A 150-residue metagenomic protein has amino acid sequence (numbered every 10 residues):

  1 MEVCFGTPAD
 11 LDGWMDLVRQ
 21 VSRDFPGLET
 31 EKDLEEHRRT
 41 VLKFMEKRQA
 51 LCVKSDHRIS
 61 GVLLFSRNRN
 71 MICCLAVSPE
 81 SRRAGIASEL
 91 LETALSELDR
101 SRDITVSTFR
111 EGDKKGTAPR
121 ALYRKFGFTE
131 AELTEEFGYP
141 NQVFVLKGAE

Functional and structural regions predicted by a protein language model:
M1-A9, G148-E150: Conserved N-terminal entry element of GNAT/NAT acetyltransferase domains
P8-C74, S78-E80, L91-E92, E97: Acetyl-CoA-dependent GNAT
K54-D56, V145-A149: Active-site beta-strand termini and strand-to-loop segments that position acidic
L75-I86, F109-G112: A short, internal acetyl-CoA/4′-phosphopantetheine-binding micro-motif in the GNAT/acyltransferase core
S88, E111-E132: Conserved active-site alpha-helix within GNAT-family acetyltransferase domains
L98-G112: Conserved GNAT acetyl-CoA-binding A-motif
F137-N141: Short acidic/glycine-enriched loop/turn segments that link adjacent beta-strands
